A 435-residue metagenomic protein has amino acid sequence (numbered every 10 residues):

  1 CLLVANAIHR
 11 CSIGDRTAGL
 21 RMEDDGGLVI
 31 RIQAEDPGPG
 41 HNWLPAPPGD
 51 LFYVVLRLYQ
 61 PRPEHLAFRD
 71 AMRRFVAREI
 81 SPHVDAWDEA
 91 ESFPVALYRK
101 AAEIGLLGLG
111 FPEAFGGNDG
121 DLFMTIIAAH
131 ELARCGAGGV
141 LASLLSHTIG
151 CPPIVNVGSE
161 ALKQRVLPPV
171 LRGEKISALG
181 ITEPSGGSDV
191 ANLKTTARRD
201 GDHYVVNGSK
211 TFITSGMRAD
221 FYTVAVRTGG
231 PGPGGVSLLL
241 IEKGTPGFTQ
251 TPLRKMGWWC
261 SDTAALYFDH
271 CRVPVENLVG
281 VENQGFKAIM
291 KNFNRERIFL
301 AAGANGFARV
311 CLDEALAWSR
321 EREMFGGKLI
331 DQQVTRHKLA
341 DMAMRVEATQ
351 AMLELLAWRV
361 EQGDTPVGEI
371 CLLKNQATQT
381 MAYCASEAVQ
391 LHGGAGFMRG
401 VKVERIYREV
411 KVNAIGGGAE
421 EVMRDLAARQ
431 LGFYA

Functional and structural regions predicted by a protein language model:
C1-L66: A compositional/structural signature for long, glycine/proline-rich flexible linkers and loops on extracytoplasmic
L20, T195-R198: A structural signal for short hydrophobic beta-strand segments in well-ordered beta-sheet cores
H65-G139, L145, V157-L162, P169 (+5 more regions): Alpha-helical interface subdomain recognition
G173-I181: A short, Trp-centered hydrophobic/proline-enriched beta-strand micro-motif
S188-D189, Y204: Hydrophobic, small-residue-rich alpha-helical packing segments that form membrane-like cores
N192, G244-P274: Flexible, small-/acidic-enriched active-site or ligand-binding loops
D202-T251: A short core secondary-structure module
H270-A288: Long, acidic (Asp/Glu-rich), low-complexity accessory segments flanking structured domains
